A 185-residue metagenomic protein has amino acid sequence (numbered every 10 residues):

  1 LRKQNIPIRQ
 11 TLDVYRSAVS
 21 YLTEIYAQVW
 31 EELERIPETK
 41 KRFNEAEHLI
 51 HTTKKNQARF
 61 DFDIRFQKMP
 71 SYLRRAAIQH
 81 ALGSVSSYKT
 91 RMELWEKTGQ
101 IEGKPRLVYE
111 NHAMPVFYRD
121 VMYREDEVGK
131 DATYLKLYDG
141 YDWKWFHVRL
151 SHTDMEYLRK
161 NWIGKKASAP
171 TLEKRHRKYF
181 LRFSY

Functional and structural regions predicted by a protein language model:
L1-Y185: Nucleic-acid substrate recognition interfaces
